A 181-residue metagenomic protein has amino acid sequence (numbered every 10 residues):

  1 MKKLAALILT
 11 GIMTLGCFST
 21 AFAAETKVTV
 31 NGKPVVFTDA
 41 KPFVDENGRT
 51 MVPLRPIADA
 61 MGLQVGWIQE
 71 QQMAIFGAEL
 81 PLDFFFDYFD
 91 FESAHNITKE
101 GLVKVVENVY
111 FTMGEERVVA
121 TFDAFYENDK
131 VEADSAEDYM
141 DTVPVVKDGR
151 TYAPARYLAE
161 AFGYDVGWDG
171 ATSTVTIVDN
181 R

Functional and structural regions predicted by a protein language model:
L4-R181: Primary recognition of N-terminal secretory signal peptides and signal-anchoring hydrophobic helices
